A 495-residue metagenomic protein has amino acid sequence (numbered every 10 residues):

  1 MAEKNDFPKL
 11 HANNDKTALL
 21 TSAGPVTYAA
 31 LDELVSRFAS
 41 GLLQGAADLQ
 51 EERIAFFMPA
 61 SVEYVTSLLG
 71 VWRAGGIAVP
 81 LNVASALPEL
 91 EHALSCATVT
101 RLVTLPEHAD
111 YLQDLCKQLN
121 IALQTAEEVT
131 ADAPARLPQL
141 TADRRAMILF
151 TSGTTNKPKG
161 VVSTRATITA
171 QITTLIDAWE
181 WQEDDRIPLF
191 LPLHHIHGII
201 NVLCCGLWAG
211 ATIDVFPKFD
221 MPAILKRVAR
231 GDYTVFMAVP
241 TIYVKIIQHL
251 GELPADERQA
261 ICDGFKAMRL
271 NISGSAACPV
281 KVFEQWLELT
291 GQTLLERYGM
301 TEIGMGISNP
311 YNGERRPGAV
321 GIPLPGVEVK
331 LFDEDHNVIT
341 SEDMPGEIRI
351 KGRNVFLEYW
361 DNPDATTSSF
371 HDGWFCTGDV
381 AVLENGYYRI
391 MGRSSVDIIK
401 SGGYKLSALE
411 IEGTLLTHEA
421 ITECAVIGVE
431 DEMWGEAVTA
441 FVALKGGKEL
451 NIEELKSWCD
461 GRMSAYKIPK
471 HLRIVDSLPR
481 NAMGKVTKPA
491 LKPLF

Functional and structural regions predicted by a protein language model:
G24, A39-P88: Conserved AMP-binding/adenylate-forming
T27-A29, A146-T173: Conserved AMP-binding A3 loop
D132-F150, N156-K157, E180-R186: Conserved pre-ATP/AMP-binding loop-to-beta segment of ANL
T169-R186, I196-V235, K245, H249-L253: Conserved AMP-binding/adenylation subdomain of ANL enzymes
Y233-A238, H249-R316, E328: Gly/Ser/Thr-rich phosphate-binding loop
I322-G326, N337-S368, Y387, L406: Conserved ATP/PPi-binding loop(s) of AMP-dependent carboxylate-activating enzymes
K330-R349, N385, K448-I452, T487: Conserved beta-loop-beta connector loops within the AMP-binding
G352, L357-E358, V380-K467, S477 (+2 more regions): AMP-binding/adenylate-forming catalytic core of the ANL superfamily
